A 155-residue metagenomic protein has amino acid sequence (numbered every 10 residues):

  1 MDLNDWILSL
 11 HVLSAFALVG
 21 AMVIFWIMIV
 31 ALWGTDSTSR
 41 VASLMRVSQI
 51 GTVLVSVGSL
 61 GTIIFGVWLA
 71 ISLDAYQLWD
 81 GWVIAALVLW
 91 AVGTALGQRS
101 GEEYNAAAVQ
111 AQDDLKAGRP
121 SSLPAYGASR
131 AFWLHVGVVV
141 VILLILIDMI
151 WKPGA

Functional and structural regions predicted by a protein language model:
M1-A155: Polytopic transmembrane helical bundles with strong interfacial aromatic enrichment
